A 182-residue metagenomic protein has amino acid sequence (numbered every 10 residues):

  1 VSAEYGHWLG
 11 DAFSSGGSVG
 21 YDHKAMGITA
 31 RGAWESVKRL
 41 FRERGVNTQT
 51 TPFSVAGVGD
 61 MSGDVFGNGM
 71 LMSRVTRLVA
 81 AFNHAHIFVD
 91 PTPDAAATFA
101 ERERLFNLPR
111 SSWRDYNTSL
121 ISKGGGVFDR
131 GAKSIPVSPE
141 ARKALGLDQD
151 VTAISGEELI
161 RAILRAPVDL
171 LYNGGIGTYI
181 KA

Functional and structural regions predicted by a protein language model:
V1-A182: Non-transmembrane, aqueous-exposed alpha-helical and coiled segments at domain scale
